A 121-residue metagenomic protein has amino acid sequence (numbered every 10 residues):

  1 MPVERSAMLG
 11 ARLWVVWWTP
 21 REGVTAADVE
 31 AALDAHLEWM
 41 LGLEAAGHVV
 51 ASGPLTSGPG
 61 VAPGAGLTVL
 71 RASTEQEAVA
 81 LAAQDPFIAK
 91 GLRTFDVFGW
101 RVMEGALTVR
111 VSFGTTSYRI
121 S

Functional and structural regions predicted by a protein language model:
M1-S121: Conserved, structured core segments of small domains
